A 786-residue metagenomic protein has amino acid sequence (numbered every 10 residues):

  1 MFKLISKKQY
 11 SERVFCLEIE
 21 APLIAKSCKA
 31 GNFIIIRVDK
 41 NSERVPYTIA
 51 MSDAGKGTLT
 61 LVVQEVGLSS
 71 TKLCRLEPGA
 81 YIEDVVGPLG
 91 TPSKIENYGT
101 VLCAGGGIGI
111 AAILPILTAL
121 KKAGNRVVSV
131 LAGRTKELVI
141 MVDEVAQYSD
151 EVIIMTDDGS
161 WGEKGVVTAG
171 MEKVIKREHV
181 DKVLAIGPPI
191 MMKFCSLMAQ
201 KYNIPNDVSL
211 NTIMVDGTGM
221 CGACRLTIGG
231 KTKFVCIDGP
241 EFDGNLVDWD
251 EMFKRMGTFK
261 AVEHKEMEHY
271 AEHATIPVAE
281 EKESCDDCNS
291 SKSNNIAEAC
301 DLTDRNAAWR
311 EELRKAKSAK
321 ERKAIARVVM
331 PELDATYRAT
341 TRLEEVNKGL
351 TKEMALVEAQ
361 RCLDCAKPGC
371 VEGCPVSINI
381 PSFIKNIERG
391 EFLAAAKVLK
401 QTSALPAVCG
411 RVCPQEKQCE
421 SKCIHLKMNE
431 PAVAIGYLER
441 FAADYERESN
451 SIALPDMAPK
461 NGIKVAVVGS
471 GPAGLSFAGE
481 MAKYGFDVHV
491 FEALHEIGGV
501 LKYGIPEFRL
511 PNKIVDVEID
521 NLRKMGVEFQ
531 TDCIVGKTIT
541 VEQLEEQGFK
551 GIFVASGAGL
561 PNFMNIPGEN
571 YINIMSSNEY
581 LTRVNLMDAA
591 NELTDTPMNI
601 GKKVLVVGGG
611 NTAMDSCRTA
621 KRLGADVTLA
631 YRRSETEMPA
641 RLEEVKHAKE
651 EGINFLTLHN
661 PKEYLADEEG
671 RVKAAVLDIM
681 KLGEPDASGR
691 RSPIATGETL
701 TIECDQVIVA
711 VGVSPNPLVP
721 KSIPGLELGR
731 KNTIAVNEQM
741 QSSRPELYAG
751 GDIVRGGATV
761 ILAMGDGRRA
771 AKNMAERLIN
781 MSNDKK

Functional and structural regions predicted by a protein language model:
M1-A80: Ferredoxin-reductase
L68-V215: FNR/FR-type flavoprotein reductase catalytic core
A112, P189-I190, N211-E241, K282-S291 (+2 more regions): Local cysteine-cluster metal-coordination motifs and their immediate loop/turn environment, predominantly Fe-S cluster
R134-D143, D487-V490, L494-F529, C617-E663 (+1 more regions): Rossmann-like dinucleotide-binding cores of NAD(P)H-dependent redox enzymes
A394, P459, K464-V468, D516-I566 (+5 more regions): Feature captures the FAD/FMN-dependent oxidoreductase FAD-binding
A442-P459, V517-K537, P561-L623, L728-S743: Glycine-rich dinucleotide-binding loop and its adjacent helix/turn
N570-G601, P685-G757: FAD-site-proximal beta/loop scaffold in flavoenzymes
S616, I753-I779: A conserved FAD-binding loop/helix module that cradles the flavin
